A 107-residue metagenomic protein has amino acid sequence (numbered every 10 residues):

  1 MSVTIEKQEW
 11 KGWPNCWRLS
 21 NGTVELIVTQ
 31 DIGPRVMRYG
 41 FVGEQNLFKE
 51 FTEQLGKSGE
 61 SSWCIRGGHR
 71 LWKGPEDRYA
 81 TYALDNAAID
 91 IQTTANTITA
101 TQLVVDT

Functional and structural regions predicted by a protein language model:
M1-T107: Surface-exposed acidic/polar loop and edge beta-strand patches at domain peripheries
